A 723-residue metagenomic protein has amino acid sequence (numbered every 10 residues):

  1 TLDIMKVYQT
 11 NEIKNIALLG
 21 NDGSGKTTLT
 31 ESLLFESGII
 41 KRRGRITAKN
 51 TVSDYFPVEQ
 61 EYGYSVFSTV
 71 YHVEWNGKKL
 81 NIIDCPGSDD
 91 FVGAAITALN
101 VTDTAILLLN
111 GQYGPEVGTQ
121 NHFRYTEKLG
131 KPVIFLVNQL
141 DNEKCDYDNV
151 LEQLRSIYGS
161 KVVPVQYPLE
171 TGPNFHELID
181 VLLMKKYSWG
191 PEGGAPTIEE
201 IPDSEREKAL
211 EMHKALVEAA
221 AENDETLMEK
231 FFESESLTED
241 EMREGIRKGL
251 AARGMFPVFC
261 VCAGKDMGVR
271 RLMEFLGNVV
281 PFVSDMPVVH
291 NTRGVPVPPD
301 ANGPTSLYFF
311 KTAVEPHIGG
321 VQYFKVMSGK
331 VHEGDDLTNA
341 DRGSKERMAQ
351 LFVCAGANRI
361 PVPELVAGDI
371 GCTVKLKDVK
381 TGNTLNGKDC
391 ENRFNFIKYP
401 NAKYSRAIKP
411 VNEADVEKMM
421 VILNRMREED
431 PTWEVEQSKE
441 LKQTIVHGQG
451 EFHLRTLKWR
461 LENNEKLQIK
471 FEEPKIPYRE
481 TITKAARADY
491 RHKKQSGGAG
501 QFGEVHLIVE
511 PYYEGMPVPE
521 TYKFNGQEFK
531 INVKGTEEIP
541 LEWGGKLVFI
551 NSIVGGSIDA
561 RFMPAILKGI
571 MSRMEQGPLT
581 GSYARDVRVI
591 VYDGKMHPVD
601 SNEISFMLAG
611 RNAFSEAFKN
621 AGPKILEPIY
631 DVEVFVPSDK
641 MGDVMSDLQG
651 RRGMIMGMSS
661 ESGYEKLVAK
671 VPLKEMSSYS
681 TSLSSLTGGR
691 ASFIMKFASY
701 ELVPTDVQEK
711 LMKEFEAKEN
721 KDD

Functional and structural regions predicted by a protein language model:
L2-D723: Structural and coupling elements of P-loop NTPases
